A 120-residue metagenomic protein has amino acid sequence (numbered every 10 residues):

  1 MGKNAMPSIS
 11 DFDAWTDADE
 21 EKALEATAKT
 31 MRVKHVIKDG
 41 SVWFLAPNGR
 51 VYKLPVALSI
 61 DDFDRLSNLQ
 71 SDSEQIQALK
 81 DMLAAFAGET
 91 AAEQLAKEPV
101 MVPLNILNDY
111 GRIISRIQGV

Functional and structural regions predicted by a protein language model:
G2-S41, P47-V120: Short, surface-exposed, charged amphipathic helix/loop patches that serve as local interaction elements
